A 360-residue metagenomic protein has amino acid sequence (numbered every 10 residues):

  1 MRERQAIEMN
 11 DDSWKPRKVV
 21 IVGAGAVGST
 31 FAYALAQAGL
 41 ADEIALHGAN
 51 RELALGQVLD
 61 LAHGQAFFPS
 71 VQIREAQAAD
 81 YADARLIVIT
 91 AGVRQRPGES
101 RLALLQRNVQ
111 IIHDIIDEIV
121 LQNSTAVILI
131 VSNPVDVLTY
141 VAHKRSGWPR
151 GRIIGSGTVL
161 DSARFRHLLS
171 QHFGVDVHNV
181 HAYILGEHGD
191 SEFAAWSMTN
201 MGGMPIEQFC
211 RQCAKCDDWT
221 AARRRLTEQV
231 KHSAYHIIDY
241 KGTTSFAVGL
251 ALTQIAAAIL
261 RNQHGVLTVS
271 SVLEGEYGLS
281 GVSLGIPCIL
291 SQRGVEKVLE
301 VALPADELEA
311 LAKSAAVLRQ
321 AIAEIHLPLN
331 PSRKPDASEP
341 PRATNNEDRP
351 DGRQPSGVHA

Functional and structural regions predicted by a protein language model:
R2-P16: A short, basic/flexible loop-to-alpha-helix module at the beginning of a structural domain
A24-G25: Glycine-rich Rossmann-fold phosphate-binding loop(s) that bind the pyrophosphate of adenine dinucleotide cofactors
G28-S29: N-terminal Rossmann-fold NAD(P) dinucleotide-binding loop
L35: Aromatic pocket-lining residues of Rossmann-like dinucleotide-binding sites
E43, H47-R85, E99, A323-H326: Conserved N-terminal Rossmann-fold NAD(P) cofactor-binding segment
A66-V127: Rossmann-like NAD(P)-binding element
R101-H167: Rossmann-like NAD(P)(H) cofactor-binding subdomain of soluble oxidoreductases
S146-R152, S162-E339, V358-A360: C-terminal substrate-binding/catalytic lobe of Rossmann-fold NAD(P)-dependent dehydrogenases
